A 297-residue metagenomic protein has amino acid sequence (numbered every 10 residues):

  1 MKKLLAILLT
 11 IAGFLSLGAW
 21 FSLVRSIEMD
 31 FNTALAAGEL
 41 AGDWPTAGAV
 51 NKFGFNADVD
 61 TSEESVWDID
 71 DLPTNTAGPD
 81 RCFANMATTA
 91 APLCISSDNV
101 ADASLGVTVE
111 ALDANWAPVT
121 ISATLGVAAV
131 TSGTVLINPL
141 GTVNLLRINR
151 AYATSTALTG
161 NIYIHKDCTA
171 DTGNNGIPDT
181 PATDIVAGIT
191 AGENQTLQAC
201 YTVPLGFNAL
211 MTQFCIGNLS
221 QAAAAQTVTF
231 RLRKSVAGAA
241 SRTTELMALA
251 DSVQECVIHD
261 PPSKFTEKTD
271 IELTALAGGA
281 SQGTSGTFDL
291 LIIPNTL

Functional and structural regions predicted by a protein language model:
M1-M29: Sec-dependent, cleavable N-terminal signal peptides
D30-N144, Y152-L297: Beta-strand-centric surfaces of beta-sandwich/beta-rich domains
I148: Solvent-exposed beta-hairpin/edge-strand motifs
